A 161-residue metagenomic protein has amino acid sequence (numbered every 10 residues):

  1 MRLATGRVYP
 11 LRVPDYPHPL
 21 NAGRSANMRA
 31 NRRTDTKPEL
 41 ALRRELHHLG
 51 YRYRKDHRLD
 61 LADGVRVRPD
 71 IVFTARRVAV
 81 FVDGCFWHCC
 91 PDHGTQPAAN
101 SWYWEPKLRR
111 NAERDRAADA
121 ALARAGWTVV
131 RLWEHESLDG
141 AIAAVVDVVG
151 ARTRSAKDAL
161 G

Functional and structural regions predicted by a protein language model:
M1-G161: Nucleic-acid endo/exonuclease domains
